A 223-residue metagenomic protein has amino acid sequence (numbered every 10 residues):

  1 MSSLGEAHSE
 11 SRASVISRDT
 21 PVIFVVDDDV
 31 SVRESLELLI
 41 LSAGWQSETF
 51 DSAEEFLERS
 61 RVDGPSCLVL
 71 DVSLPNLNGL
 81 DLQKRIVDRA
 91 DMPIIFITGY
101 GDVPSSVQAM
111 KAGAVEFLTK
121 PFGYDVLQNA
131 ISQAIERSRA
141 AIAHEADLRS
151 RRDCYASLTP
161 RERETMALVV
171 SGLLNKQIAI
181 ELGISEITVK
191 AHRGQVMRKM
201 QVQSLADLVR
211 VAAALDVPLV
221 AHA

Functional and structural regions predicted by a protein language model:
T49-C67: Acidic, metal-coordinating helix/loop segments flanking the phosphotransfer/catalytic sites of two-component signaling
D51-S52, N78-D81: Acidic catalytic/metal-coordinating carboxylates
E58, L80-M92, Q108, A112: Short amphipathic alpha-helix used as the core "switch/output" element in two-component signaling
D71, T98: Active-site residues of response regulator receiver
D102-P104, L118, F122-I131, Q177 (+1 more regions): C-terminal output helix
L174-D207: Recognition helix of helix-turn-helix DNA-binding domains
M197-A223: Basic, Lys/Arg-enriched C-terminal extension of HTH/homeodomain DNA-binding domains
